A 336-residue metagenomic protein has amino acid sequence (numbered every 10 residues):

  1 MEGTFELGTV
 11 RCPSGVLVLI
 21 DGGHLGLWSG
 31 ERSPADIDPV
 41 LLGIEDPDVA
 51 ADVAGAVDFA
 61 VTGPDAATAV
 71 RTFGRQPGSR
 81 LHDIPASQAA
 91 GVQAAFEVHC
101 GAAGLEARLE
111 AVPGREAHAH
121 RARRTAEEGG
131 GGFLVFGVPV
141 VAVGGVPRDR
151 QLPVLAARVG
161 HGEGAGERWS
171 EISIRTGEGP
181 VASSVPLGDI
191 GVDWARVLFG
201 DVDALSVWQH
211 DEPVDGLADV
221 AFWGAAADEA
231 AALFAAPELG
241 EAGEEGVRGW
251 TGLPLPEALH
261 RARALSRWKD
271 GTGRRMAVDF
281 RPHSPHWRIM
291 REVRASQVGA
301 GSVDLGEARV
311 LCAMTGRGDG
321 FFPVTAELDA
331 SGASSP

Functional and structural regions predicted by a protein language model:
E2-S284: Extended, low-hydrophobicity segments enriched in charged/polar residues
G273-V303: Compact soluble domain cores
A295-P336: C-terminal structured interaction module
